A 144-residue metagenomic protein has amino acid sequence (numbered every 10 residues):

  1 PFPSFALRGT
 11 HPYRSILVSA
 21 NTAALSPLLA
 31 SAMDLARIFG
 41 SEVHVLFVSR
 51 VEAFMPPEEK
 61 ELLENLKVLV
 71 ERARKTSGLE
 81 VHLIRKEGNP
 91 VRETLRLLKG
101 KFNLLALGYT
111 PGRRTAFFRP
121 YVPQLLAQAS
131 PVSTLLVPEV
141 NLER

Functional and structural regions predicted by a protein language model:
P1-G9, K99-R144: Gly/Ser-rich helix-loop-strand patches that form or flank binding pockets for ribonucleotide-derived cofactors
H11-K60, R72-H82, A129, E139-N141: Small/aliphatic-rich secondary-structure junction motif
P12, N89-E93, L142-R144: A short acidic, often aromatic-flanked loop/helix-cap motif at beta-alpha or helix-coil junctions that lines enzyme
L28, N89-L95, Y121-V122: Short acidic active-site motifs
M33, E71, R96, Q124: Active-site phosphate/pyrophosphate- and oxyanion-stabilizing loops and adjacent acidic/basic residues in soluble
R37, L98-K99: Residue-level signal for alpha-helix termini/capping positions
E59-K67: Short, surface-exposed alpha-helical segments at coil->helix boundaries
H82-N89: Short beta->alpha junction loops
